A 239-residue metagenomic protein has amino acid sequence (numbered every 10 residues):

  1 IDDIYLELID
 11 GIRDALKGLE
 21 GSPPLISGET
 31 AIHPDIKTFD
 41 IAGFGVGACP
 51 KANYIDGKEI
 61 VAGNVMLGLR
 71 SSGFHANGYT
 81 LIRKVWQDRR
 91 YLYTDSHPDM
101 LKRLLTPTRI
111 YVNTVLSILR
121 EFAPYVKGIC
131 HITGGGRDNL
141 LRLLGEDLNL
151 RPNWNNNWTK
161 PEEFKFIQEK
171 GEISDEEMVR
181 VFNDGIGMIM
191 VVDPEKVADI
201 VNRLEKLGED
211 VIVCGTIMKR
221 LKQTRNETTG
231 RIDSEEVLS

Functional and structural regions predicted by a protein language model:
I1-T80, T216: Glycine-rich anion-binding loops of enzyme active sites
D2-S22, A31-F39, L92-R103, R109-S239: Glycine-/charge-enriched secondary-structure boundary and capping motifs
A76, L81, S174-M178: Non-transmembrane, interaction-prone segments in cytosolic or luminal domains
Y79-R90: Short, compositionally biased
